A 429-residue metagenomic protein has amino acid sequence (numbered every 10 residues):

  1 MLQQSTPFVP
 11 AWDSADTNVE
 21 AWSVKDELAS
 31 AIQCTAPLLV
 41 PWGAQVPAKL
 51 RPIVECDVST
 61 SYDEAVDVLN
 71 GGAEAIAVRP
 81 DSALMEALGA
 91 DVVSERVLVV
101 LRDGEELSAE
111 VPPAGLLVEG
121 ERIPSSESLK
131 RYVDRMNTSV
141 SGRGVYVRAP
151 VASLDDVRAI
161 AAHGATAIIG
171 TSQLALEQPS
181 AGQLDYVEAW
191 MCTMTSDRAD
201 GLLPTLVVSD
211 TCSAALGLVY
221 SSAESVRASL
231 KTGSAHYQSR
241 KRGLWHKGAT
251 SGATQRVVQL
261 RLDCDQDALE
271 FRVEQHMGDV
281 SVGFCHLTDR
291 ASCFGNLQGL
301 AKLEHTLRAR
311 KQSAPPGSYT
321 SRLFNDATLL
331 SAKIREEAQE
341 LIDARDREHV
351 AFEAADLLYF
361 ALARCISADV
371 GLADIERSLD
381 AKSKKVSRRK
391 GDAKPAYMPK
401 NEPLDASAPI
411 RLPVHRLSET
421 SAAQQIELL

Functional and structural regions predicted by a protein language model:
L2-N18, V24-E27, L39-G43, A48 (+3 more regions): Flexible "arm" and connector segments at domain edges
I32-Q33: N-terminal glycine-rich anion-binding loops that anchor highly charged ligand groups
